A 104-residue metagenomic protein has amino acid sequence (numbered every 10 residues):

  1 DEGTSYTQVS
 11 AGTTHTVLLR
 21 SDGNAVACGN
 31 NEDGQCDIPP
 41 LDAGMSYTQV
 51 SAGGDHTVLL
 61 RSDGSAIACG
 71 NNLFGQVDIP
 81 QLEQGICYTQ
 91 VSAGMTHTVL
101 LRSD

Functional and structural regions predicted by a protein language model:
D1-V9, M95-D104: Low-complexity/repetitive intrinsically disordered segments
T4-T7, A27, A68, I79: An edge-strand/N-cap motif at the start of beta-rich repeat modules
Y6-Q8, H15, Q35, P40-A43 (+5 more regions): Intrinsically disordered, low-complexity repeat/linker tracts enriched for polar/charged residues
A11, S21, A52-G53, S62 (+1 more regions): Residue-level detector of Asp-centered blade-edge/turn motifs that repeat once per structural unit in beta-propeller
H15-L18, A27, H56-L59, A68 (+1 more regions): Conserved core positions of repeat-based scaffolds
L18-L19, P39-L41, L59-L60, P80-L82 (+1 more regions): Intrinsically disordered, low-complexity proline-rich tandem-repeat tracts
G29-L41, G70-E83: Short glycine/serine- and acidic-residue-enriched loop/turn motifs that recur at repeat junctions
